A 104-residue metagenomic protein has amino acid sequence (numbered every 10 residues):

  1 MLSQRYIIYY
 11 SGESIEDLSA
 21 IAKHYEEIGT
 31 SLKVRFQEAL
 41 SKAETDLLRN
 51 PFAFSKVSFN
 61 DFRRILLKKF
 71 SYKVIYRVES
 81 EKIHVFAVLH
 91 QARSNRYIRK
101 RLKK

Functional and structural regions predicted by a protein language model:
M1-R63, K103-K104: Basic, Lys/Arg-enriched alpha-helical interface segments
Y72, R77-K104: Enriched for short, Lys/Arg-rich terminal
